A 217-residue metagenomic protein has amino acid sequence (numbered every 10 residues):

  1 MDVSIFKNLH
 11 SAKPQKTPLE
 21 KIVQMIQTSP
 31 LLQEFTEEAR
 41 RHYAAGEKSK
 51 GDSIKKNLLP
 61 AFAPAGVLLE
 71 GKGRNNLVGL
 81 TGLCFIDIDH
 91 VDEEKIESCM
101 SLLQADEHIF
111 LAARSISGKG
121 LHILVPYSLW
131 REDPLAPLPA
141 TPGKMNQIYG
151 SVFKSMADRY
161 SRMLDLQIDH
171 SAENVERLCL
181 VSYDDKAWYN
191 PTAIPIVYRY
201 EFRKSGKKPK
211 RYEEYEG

Functional and structural regions predicted by a protein language model:
M1-G82, G206-K210, E214-Y215: DNA replication initiation on ssDNA origins
M1-S4, H108-S115: Short, glycine- and small/hydrophobic-rich beta-strand elements in well-ordered beta-sheets
D2-K13, E70-D92, S128-G217: DNA replication initiation modules
R74-G79, A112-G118: Short glycine/proline-enriched loop/turn "hinge" motifs that connect secondary-structure elements and lie
C84-D87, L111-R114, H122: Structural recognition of the beta-strand scaffold that forms the well-ordered cores of secreted hydrolase catalytic
E93-H108: Short amphipathic alpha-helix segments
L111-S117, D169-N174: Short beta-strand
S115-W130: Short, conserved phosphate-binding/catalytic loop or strand-edge motifs used in phosphoryl-/nucleotidyl-transfer
